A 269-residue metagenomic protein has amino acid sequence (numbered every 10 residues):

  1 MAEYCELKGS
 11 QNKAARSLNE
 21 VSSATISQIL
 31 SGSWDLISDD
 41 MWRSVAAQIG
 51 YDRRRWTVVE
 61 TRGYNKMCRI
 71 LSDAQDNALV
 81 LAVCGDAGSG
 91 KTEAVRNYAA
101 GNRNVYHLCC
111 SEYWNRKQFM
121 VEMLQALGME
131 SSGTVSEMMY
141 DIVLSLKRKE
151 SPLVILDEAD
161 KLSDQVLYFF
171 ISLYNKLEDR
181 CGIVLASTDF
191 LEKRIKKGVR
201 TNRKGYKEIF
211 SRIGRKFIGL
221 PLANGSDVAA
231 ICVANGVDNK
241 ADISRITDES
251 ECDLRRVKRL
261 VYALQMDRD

Functional and structural regions predicted by a protein language model:
M1-N77, Y262-D269: A short, basic N-terminal segment
I49, K117-G133: Conserved NTP-binding/hydrolysis module of P-loop NTPases
Q75-N97, S111-E112: Walker A/P-loop nucleotide-binding motif
A82-A87, L162, Y174-G205: Sensor-1/coupling segment of RecA-like P-loop NTPase cores
L108-E112, K197-G198, R203-K207, G214-S226: Conserved AAA+ ATPase "SRH/arginine-finger" region at the nucleotide-binding site
S145-V166, F170, Y174-L177: Conserved P-loop NTPase "ATPase switch" module shared by AAA+ and STAND
F217-D242: Conserved small helical "lid"/interfacial subdomain of P-loop NTPases
A223-S226, K240-A241, D248-Q265: The conserved phosphate-sensing helix
